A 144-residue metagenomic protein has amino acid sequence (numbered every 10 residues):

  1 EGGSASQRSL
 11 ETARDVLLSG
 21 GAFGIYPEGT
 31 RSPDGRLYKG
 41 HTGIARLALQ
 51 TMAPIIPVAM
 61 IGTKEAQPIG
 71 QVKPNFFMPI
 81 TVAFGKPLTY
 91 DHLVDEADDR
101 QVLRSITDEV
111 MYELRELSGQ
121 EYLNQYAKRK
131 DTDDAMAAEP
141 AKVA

Functional and structural regions predicted by a protein language model:
E1: Short acidic-hydrophobic, aromatic-tinged amphipathic segments that line or gate anion-handling sites
Q7-A144: Non-catalytic C-terminal accessory region of glycerolipid acyltransferases and related lyso-lipid remodeling enzymes
